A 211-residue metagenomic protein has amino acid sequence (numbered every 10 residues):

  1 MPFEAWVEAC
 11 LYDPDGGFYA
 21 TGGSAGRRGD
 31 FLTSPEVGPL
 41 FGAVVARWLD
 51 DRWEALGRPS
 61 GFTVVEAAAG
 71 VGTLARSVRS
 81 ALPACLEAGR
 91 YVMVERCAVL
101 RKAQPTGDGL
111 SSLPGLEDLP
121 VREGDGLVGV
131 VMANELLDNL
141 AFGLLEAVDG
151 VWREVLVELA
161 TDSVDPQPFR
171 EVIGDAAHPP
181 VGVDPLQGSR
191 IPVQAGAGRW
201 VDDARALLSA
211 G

Functional and structural regions predicted by a protein language model:
M1-A67, V71-R122, L127: Rossmann-like AdoMet
A5, E123-G211: Class I S-adenosyl-L-methionine
